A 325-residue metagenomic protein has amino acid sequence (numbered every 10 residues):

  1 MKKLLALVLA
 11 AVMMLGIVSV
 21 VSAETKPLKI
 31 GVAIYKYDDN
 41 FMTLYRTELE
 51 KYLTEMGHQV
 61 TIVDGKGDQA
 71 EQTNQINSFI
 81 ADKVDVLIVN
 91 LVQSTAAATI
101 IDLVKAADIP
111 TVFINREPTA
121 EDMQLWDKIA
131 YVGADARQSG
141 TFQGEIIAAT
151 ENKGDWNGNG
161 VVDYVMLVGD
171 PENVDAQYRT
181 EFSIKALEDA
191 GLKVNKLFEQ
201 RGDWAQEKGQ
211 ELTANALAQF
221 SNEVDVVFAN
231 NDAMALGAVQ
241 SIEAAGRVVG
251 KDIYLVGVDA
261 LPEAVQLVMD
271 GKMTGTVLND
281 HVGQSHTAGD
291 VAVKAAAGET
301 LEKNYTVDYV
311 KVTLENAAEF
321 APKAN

Functional and structural regions predicted by a protein language model:
M1, V18-E24: Intrinsically disordered, low-complexity Ser/Thr/Pro-rich tracts
M1-L4, V8: Positively charged n-region of N-terminal signal peptides that target proteins for export
L9, M13-I17: Hydrophobic core
M13, A23-N325: A residue-level marker of the well-folded mature domains of exported/periplasmic proteins
